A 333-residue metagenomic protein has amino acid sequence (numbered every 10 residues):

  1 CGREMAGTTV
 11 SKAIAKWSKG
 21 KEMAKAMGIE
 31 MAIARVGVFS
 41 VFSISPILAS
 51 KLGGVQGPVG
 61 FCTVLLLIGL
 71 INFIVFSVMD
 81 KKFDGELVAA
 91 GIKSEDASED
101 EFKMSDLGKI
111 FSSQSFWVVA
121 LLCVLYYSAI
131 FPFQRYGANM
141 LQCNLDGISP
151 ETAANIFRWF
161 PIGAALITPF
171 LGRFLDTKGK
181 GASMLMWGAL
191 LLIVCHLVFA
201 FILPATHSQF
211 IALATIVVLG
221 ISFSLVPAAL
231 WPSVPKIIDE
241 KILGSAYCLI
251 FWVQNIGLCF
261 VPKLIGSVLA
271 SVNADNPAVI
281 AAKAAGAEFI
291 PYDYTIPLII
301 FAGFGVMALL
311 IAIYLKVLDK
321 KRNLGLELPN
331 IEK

Functional and structural regions predicted by a protein language model:
C1-I33: Cytoplasmic helix-loop-helix junction between adjacent transmembrane helices in 12-TM secondary transporters
M5-S18, L225-D239: Intracellular juxtamembrane helix-capping segments at the cytosolic ends of symmetry-related transmembrane helices
A24-S43, A49, F251-P262: Glycine-rich segments within core transmembrane alpha-helices of 12-TM secondary carriers
G57-F76, T295-Y314: Symmetry-related core transmembrane helices of the 12-TM Major Facilitator Superfamily/SLC fold
D84-V119, I331-K333: Juxtamembrane intracellular "pre-TM" segments in multi-pass secondary transporters
S113-A165, P169, P227, V261-P262: Extracytoplasmic gate region of multi-pass secondary transporters
I167-K180: Helix-to-loop junctions at the C-terminal end of transmembrane segments in multipass secondary transporters
G181-L230: C-terminal transmembrane helical hairpin of 12-TM major facilitator-type secondary transporters
